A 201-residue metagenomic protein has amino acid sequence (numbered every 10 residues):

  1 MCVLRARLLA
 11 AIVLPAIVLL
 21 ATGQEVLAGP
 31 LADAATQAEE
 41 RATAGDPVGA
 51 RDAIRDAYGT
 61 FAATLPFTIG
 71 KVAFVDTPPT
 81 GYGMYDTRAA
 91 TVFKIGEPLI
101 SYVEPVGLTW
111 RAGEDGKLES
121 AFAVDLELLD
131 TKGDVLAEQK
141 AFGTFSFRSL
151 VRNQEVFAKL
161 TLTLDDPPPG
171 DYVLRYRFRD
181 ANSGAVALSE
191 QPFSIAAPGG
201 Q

Functional and structural regions predicted by a protein language model:
M1-A6: N-terminal secretory signal peptides that target proteins for export/translocation
R7-L9, T161: Small/flexible residues
A10-T22: Bacterial N-terminal signal peptides
T22-A28: Sec/Tat signal peptide C-region and signal peptidase I cleavage site
G29-Q201: Intrinsically disordered, low-complexity terminal regions enriched in Ser/Thr/Pro/Gly and charged residues
